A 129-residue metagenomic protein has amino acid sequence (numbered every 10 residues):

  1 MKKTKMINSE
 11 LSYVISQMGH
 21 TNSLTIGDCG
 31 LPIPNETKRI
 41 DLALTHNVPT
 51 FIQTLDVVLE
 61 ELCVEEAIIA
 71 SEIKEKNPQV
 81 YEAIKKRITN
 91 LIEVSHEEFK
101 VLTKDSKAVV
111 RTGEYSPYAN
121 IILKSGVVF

Functional and structural regions predicted by a protein language model:
M1-E36, D41-A43: Long, hydrophobic N-terminal alpha-helical segment
I7, S16-M18, P32, L59-E61 (+2 more regions): Solvent-exposed alpha-helices and their adjacent loops that cap or buttress functional pockets in soluble metabolic
G19-N22, E36-T37, C63-V64, K104-S106 (+1 more regions): Short coil/turn connectors at secondary-structure junctions
L24-G27, I69, L91-H96, V110-T112 (+1 more regions): General beta-strand structural signal in soluble alpha/beta enzymes
T37-A43, T89-L91, K107: Active-site regions of enzymes building and remodeling cell-envelope glycoconjugates
T37-E66: A phosphate-binding glycine/aspartate-rich beta-alpha loop in the early core of alpha/beta enzymes
V58-L102: Mid-chain, well-packed structural core segment of small domains
K107-F129: C-terminal edge-of-domain segments
